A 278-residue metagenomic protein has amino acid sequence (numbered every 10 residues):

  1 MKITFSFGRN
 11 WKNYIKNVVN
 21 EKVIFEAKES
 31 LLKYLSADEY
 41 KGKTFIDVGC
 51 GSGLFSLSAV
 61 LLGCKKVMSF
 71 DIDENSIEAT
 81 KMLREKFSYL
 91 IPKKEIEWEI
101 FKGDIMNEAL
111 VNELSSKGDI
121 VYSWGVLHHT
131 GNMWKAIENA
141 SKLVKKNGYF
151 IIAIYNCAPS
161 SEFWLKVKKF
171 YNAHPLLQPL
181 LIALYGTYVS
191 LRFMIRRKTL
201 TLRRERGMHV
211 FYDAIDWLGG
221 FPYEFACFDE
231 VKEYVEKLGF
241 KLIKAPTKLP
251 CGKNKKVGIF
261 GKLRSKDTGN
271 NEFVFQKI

Functional and structural regions predicted by a protein language model:
K22-K41: Conserved alpha-helix/loop element of class I SAM-dependent methyltransferases that forms part of the SAM/SAH-binding
K43-G51: Conserved class I S-adenosyl-L-methionine
G53-L57: Glycine-rich SAM-binding Motif I of class I
S58-N107: Class I SAM-dependent methyltransferase SAM/SAH-binding core
L110-I120: A short acidic, Gly/Pro-enriched loop at the edge of an enzyme's catalytic core that lines a small-molecule cofactor
W134-K146: A short glycine-rich, Lys/Arg-flanked "PGG" loop and its adjoining helix->strand segment in the class I
N147-I154: Conserved beta-strand signature within the Rossmann-like core of class I S-adenosyl-L-methionine
W164-L165, A173-K241: Substrate-binding/catalytic lobe of Class I Rossmann-like enzymes that use SAM or dcSAM, i.e., the mid-to-C-terminal
